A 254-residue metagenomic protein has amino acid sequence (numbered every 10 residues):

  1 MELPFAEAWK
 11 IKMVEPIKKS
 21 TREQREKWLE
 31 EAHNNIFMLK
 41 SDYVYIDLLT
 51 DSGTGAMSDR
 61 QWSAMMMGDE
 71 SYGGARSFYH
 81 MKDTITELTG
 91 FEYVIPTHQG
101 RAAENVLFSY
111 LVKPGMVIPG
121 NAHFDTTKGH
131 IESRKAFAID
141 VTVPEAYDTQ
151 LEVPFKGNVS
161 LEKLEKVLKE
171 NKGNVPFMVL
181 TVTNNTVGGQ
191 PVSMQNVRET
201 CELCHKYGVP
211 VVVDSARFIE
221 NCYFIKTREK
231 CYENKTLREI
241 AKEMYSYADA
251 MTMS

Functional and structural regions predicted by a protein language model:
E2-I36, K40-G55, Q61, E70-V94 (+1 more regions): Conserved PLP-enzyme active-site core in the AAT-like
M67: Short glycine/proline- and acidic residue-enriched helix-loop micro-motifs that form flexible lids or anion-recognition
